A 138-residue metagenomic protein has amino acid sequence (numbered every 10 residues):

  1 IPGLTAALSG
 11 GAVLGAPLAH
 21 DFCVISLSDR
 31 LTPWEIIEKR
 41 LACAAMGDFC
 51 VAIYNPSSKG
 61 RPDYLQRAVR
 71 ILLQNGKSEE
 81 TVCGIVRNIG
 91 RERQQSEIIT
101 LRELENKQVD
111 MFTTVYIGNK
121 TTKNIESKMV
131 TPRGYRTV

Functional and structural regions predicted by a protein language model:
I1-G47: Class I SAM-dependent methyltransferase SAM-binding "motif I" and its flanking Rossmann-like core
M46-V138: A contiguous loop/helix-start segment that scaffolds small-molecule binding in enzyme catalytic cores
